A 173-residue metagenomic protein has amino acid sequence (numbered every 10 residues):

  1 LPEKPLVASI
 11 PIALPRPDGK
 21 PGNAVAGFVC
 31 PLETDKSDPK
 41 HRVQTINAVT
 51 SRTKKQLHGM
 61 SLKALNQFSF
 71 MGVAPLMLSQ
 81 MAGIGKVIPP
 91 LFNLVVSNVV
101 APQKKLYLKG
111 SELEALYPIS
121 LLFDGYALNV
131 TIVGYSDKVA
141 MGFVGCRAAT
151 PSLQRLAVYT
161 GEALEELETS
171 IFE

Functional and structural regions predicted by a protein language model:
L1-D18: Hydrophobic "lid/gating" helix adjacent to the active-site nucleophile that controls access to an acyl-thioester pocket
E3, K20-N23, Y107: Short glycine/proline-enriched turns and hinge-like loops at secondary-structure junctions
L14, G27-C30, V130-G134: Short beta-strand elements
R16, P31-K36, G145-T150: A generic structural motif
R16-G19, A82-V87, I119-S120, T131: Short proline/glycine-enriched turn/loop segments at secondary-structure junctions
K20-P102: Helical lid/core segments from catalytic subdomains that handle acyl or acyl-like groups
K55, E162-E173: Flexible helix-coil linker/hinge segments at domain or subdomain boundaries
P90-L164: Low-complexity, glycine/alanine/valine/leucine- and proline-rich hydrophobic stretches
